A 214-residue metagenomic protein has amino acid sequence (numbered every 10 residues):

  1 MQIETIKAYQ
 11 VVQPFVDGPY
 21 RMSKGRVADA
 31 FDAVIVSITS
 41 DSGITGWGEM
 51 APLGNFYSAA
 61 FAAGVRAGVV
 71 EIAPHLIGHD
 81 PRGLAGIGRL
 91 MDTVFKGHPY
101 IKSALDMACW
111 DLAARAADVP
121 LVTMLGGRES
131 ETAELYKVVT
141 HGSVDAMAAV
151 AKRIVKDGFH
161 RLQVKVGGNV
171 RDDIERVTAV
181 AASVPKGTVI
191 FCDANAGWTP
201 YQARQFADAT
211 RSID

Functional and structural regions predicted by a protein language model:
M1-W47, A51-F56: Structured beta-strand/loop patches that form or line metal/cofactor-binding pockets in enzymes
T5-I6, T39-A116: Metal- or metallocofactor-binding catalytic centers and their adjacent structured scaffolds across diverse enzyme
A28, H98-D106, V144, A148: Glycine-rich anion/phosphate-binding loops
I35, D111, A151: Short glycine-/small-residue-rich flexible loop motifs, especially phosphate/cofactor-binding loops
D106-T140: Glycine-rich, aromatic-flanked loop segments that form ligand/cofactor-binding clefts across common enzyme folds
G126-D214: Metal-dependent enolase-superfamily TIM-barrel catalytic cores that perform enediolate-based chemistry
